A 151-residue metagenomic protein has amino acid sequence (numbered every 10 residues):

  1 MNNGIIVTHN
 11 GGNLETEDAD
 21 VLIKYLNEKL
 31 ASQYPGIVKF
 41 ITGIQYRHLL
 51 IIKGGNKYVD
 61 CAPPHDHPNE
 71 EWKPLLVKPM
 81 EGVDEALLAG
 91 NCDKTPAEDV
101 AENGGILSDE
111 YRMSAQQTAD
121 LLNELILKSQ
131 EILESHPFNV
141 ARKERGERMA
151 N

Functional and structural regions predicted by a protein language model:
M1-N151: …; additionally, a secondary subgroup of soluble metalloenzymes is captured
